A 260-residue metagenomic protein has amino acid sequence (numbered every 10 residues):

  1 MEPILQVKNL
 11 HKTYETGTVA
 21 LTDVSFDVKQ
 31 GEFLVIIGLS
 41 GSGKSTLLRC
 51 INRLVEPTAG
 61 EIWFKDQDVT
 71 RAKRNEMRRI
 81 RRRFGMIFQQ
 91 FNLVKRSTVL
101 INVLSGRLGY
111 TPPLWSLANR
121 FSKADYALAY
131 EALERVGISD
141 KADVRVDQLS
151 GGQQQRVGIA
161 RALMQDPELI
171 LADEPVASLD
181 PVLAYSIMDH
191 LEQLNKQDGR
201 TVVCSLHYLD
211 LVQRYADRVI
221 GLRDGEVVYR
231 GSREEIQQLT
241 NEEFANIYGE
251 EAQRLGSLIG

Functional and structural regions predicted by a protein language model:
N52: Helix-to-loop junction immediately C-terminal to a conserved catalytic motif
D68, T111, W115-D140: Conserved ABC ATPase "signature" region
R145-L149, Q153: Conserved ABC ATPase signature
D166: Conserved catalytic motifs of ABC-family nucleotide-binding domains
I170-D173: Catalytic Walker B motif of ABC-type/P-loop ATPase nucleotide-binding domains
P181-L183: Helix N-cap at the start of a conserved alpha-helix in ABC-type nucleotide-binding domains
L206-H207: H-loop/switch region of ABC-family ATPase nucleotide-binding domains
